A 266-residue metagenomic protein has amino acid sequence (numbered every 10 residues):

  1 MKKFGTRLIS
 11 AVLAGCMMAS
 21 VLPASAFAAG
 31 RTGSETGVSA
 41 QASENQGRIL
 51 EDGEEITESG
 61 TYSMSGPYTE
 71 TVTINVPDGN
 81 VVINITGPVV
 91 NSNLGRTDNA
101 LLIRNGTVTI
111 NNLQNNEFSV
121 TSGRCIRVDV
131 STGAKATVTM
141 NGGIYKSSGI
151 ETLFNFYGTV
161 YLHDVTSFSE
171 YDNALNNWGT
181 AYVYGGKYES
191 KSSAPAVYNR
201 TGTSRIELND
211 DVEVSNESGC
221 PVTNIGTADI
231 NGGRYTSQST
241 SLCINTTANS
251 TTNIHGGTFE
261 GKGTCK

Functional and structural regions predicted by a protein language model:
M1-V12: Bacterial N-terminal signal peptides that target proteins for export
L13, M17-V21: Hydrophobic core
S20-A42: Sec-dependent signal peptide cleavage junction
G47-E54: Boundary/junction segments of secreted and surface-exposed precursor proteins
E55-Y68, V81-P88, I110-N111: Glycine-rich repeat segments that build the extracellular carbohydrate-interaction surface of secreted and virion
N75-I83, A100-S119, R127-G149, F154-Y171 (+4 more regions): Surface-exposed loop/turn motifs in large extracellular/passenger domains
L94-R96: Acidic/polar low-complexity surface segments
T264-K266: Short, compositionally biased segments
